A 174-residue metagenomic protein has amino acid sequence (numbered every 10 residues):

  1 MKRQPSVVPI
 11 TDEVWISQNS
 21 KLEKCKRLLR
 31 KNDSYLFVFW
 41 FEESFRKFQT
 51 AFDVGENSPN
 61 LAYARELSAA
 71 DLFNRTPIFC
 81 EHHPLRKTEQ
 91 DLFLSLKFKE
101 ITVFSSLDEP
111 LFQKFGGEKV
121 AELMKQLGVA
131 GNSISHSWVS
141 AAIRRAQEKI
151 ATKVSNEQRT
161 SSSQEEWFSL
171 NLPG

Functional and structural regions predicted by a protein language model:
M1-E23: Glycine-rich phosphate-binding "P-loop"
V7, Y35-V38, T50, F73: Compact beta-rich and alpha/beta scaffold cores in large eukaryotic transport/transcription complexes and associated
K24-L29, N171: Acidic, low-complexity intrinsically disordered tails
R27-K31, A69-L72: Conserved catalytic network of the ASCE P-loop NTPase/AAA+ motor domain
L28-F48, A141: Conserved strand-helix element at the start of the C-terminal RecA-like helicase core
E43-K99: SF2 helicase motor core recognition
T88-W138: Conserved segment of the helicase C-terminal RecA-like domain
L123-G174: Non-catalytic, charged low-complexity extensions flanking SF2 helicase motor domains
